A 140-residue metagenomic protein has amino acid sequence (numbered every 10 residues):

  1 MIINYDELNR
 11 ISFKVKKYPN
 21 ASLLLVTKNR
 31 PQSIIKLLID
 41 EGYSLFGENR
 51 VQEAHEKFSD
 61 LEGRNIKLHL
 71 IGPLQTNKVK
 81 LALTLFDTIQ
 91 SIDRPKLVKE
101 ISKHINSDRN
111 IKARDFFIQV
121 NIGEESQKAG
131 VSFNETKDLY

Functional and structural regions predicted by a protein language model:
M1-Y140: Conserved alpha/beta-domain cores
